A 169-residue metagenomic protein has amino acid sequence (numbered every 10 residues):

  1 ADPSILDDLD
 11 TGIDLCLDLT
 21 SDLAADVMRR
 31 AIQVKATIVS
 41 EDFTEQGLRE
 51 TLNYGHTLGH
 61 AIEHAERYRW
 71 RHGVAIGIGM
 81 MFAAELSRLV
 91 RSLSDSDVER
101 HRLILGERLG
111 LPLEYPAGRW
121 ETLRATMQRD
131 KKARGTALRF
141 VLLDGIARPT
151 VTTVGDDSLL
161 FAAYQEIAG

Functional and structural regions predicted by a protein language model:
A1-L52: Carboxylate- and glycine-rich phosphate/diphosphate-binding segment that chelates Mg2+/Mn2+
L48-Y54, W70-I76: Short glycine/threonine-rich catalytic loop with a Thr-x-Gly-x-Asp
Y54-I62: Active-site His/Glu-centered metal-binding helix of metallohydrolases
H56, M80, I146: Residue-level signal for inorganic ion chemistry
A61-W70: Catalytic Zn2+-binding segment of zinc metalloproteases
G73-R88, R100: An active-site-proximal "capping" alpha-helix that borders the catalytic cofactor pocket
S92-G169: C-terminal charged capping/lid subdomain of soluble metabolic enzymes
